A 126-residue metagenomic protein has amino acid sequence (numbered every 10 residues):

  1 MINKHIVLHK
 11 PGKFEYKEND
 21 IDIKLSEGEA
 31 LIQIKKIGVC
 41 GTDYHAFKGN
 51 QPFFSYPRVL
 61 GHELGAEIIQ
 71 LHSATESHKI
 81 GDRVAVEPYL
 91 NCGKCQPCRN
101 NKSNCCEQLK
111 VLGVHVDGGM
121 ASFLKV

Functional and structural regions predicted by a protein language model:
M1-K4: Extreme N-terminal starter segment of soluble prokaryotic enzymes
K10-G12, S26: Residue-level recognition of beta-strand termini and adjacent short loop/turns
G12-K17, G41-T42: Short N-terminal binding/cap micro-motifs at the start of the first secondary-structure element
E18-D22, K125: Generic structural detector for well-ordered beta-strands
D22-I37, N50-Q96: Glycine-rich beta-strand-centered segment in the early N-terminal region that forms part of a ligand/cofactor-binding
T42-K48: Cytochrome P450 core scaffold surrounding the K-helix E-X-X-R motif and the conserved "meander" helix-loop region
C92-V126: NAD(P)H dinucleotide-binding glycine-rich loop of Rossmann-like/cofactor-binding domains, especially the beta1-alpha1
